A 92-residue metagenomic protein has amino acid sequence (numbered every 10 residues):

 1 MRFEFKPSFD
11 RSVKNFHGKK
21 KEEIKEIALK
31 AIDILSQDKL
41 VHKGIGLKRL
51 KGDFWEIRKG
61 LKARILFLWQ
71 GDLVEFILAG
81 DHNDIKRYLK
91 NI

Functional and structural regions predicted by a protein language model:
R2-E4, R11-N15, E22, W55 (+2 more regions): Enriched for short, Lys/Arg-rich terminal
N15-G18, Q37: Secondary-structure boundary motif
D33-R58: A short, surface-exposed loop/turn module that caps and links secondary-structure elements
